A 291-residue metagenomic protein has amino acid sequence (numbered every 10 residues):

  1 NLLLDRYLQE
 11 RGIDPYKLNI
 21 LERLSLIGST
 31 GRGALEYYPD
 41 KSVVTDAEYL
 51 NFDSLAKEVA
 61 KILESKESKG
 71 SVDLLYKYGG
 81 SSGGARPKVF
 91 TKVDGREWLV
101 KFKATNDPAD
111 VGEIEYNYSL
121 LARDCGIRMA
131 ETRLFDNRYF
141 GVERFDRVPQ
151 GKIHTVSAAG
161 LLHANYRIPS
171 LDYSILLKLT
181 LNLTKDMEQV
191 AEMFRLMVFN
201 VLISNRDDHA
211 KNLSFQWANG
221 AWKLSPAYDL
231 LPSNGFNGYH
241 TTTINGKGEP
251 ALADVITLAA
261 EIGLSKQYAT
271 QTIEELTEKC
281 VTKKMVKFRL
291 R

Functional and structural regions predicted by a protein language model:
N1-A210, S214-R291: Phosphate/dinucleotide-binding and metal-coordinating scaffold of catalytic cores in nucleotide-dependent enzymes
